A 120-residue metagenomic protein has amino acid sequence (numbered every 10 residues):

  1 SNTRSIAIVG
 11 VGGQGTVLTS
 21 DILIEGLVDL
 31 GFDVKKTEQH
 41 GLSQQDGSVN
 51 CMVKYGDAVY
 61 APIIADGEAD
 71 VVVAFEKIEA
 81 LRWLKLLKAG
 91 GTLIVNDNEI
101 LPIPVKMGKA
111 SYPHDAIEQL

Functional and structural regions predicted by a protein language model:
S1-L120: Active-site cofactor/cluster-binding pocket
